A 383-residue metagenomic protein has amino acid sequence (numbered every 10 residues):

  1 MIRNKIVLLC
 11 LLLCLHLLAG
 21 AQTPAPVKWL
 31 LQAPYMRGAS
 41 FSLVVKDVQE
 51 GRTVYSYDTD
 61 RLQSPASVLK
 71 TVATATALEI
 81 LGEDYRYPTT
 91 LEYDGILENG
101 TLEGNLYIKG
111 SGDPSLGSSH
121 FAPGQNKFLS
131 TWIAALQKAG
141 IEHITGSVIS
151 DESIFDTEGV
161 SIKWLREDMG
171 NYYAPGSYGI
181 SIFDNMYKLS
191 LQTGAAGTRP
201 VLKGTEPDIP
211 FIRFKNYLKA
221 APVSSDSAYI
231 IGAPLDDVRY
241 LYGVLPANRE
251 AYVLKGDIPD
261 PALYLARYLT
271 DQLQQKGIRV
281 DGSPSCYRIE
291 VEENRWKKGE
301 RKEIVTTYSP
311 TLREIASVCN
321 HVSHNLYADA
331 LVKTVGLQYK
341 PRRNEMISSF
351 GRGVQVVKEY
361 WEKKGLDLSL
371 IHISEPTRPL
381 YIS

Functional and structural regions predicted by a protein language model:
M1-L8: Bacterial N-terminal signal peptides that target proteins for export
L12-G20: Hydrophobic h-region of N-terminal signal peptides that target proteins for export in Gram-negative bacteria
A21-R61, P88, S130, A134-G140: Beta-lactamase-like hydrolase cores
A25-L30, I80-S369: Conserved serine DD-peptidase/penicillin-binding transpeptidase domain and beta-lactam-recognizing active-site
V45-D47, Y93, E375: Residue-level signal for short segments within beta-strands and strand-turn junctions of well-structured beta-sheet
S56-T76, I80: Short active-site loop at a secondary-structure junction that contains or immediately precedes the catalytic residue(s)
T59-L62, L337, S374: Conserved short loop/turn motifs at secondary-structure junctions
I371-S383: Single conserved hydrophobic/aromatic residue that forms the stacking wall/gate of nucleotide- or nucleobase-binding
